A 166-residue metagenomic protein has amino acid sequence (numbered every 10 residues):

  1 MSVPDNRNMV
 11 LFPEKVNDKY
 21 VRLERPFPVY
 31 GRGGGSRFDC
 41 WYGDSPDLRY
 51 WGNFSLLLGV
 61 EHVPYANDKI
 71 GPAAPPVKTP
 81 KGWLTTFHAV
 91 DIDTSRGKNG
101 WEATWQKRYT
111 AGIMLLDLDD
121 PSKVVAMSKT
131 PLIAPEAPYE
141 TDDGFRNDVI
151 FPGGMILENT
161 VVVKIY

Functional and structural regions predicted by a protein language model:
M1-V10, E14-D68, V77-R146, E158-V163: Beta-rich carbohydrate-recognition and catalytic domains
D148-P152: Canonical pleckstrin homology
